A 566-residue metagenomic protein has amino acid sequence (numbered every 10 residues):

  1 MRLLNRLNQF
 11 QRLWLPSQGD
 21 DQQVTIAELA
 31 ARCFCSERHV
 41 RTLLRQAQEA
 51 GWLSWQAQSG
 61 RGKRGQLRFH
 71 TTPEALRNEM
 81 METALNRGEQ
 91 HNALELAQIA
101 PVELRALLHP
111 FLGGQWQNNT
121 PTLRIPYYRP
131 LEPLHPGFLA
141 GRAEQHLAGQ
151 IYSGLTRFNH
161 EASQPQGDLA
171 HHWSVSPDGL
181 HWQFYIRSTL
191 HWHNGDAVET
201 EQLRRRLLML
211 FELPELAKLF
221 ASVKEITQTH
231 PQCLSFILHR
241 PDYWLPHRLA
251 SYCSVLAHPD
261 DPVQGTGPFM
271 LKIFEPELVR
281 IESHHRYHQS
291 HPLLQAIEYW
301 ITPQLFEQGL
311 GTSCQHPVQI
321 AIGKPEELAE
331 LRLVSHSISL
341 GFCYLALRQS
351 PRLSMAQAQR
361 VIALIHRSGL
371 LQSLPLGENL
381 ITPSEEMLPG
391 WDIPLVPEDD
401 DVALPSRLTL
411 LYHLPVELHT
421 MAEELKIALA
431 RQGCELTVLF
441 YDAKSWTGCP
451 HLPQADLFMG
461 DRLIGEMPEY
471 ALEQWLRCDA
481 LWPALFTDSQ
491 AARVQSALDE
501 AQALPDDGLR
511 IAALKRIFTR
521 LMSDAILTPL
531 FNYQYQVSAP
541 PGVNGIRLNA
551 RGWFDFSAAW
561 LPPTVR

Functional and structural regions predicted by a protein language model:
G19-E28, C33-H39, G51, W55-A57 (+1 more regions): Ligand/substrate-recognition segments at binding pockets and active sites
G19-Q22, R41-L43, A140-R142, H172-E215: Aromatic- and charge-enriched surface segment that lines or borders ligand/interaction sites
Q58, R360-P394, T420-E424, P453-R566: Detector for C-terminal structural segments
Q66, E74, L216-D261, T266-E275: Surface-exposed binding/hinge segments that line and control ligand-binding clefts or catalytic entry sites
P126-V175: N-terminal lobe/hinge region of extracytoplasmic solute-binding protein
P130-E144, L245-S251, S538-D555: A structural "hinge/loop" feature
I237-Y252, Q264-F306, K324-I338: Aromatic-rich, solvent-exposed beta-strand/loop patch
E282-H285, S335-R360, S373: A bilobed periplasmic-binding-protein/Venus flytrap-type ligand-binding module shared by bacterial periplasmic
